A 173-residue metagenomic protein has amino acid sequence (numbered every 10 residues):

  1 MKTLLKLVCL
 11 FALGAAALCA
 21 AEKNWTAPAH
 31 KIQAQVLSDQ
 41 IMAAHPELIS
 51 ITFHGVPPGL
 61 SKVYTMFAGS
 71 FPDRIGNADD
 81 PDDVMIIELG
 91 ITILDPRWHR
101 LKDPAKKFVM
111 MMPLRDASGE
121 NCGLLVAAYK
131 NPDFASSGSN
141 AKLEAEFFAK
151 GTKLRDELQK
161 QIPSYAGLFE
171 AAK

Functional and structural regions predicted by a protein language model:
K2-L10: Sec-dependent signal peptide recognition, specifically the positively charged N-region followed immediately by
F11-A20: Hydrophobic h-region of N-terminal signal peptides that target proteins for export in Gram-negative bacteria
K23-Q35, Y129-K173: Juxtadomain coupling helices with adjacent low-complexity linkers
D39-S61, D156, K160-L168: Short N-terminal helix-loop-first-beta-strand/juxtamembrane motif that initiates sensory/input modules
P58-P104: Regulatory sensory and allosteric helical modules in signal-transduction proteins and certain transcription factors
P104-P113: A short beta-strand signature within small-molecule sensing/ligand-binding domains used in signal transduction
D116-A128: Short hydrophobic/glycine-rich mini-motifs in sensory/regulatory modules that couple input to downstream signaling
